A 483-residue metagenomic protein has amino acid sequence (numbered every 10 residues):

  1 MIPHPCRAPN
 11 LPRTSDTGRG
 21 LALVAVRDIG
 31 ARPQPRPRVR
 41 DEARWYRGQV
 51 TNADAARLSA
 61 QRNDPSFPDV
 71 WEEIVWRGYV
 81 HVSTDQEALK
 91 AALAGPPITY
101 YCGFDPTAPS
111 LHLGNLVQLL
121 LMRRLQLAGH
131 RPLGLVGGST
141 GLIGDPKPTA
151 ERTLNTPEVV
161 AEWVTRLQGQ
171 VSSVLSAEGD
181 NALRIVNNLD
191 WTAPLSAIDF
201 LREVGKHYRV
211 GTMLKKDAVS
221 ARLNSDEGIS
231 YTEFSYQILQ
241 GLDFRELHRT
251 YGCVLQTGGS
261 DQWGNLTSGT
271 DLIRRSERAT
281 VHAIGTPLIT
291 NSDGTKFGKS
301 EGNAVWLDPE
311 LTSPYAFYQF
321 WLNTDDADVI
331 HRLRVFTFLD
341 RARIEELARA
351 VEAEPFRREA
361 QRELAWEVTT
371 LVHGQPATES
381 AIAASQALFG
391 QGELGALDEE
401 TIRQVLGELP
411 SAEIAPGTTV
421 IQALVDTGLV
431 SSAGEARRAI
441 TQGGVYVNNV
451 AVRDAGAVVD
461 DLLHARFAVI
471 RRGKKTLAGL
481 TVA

Functional and structural regions predicted by a protein language model:
L11, L21-L23: Leucine-biased recognition of intrinsically disordered, low-complexity hydrophobic segments
G18-G20, G30, G48: Residue-identity detector for glycine
P35: Cationic, low-complexity basic patches in intrinsically disordered or flexible, solvent-exposed regions
D41-Q262, T267-T270, E277-H282, T295: NTP-dependent nucleotidyl-transfer catalytic core
I273-A483: Conserved nucleotide- and phosphate/pyrophosphate-binding catalytic cores in adenylate/nucleotidyl-handling enzymes
